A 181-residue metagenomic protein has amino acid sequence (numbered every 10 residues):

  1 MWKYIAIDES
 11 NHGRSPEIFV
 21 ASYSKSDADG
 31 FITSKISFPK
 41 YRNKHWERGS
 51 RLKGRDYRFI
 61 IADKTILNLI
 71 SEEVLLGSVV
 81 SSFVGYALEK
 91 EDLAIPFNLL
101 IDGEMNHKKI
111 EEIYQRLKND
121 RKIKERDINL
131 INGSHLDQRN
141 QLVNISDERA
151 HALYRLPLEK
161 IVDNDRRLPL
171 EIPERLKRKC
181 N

Functional and structural regions predicted by a protein language model:
M1-N181: Phosphate-ester processing/binding pockets and catalytic centers
